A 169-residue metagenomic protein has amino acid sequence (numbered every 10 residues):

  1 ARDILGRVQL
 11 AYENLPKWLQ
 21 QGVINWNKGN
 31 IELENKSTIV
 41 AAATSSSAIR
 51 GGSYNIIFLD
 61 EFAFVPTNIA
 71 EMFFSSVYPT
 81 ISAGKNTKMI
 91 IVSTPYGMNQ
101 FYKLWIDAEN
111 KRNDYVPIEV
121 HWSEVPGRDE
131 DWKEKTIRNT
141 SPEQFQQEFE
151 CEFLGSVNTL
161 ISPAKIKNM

Functional and structural regions predicted by a protein language model:
A1-R2, E143: Short, amphipathic alpha-helical segments
R2-N55: Inter-Walker segment of RecA-like/P-loop motor cores
L10-N14, W18-Q20, I56, F64-T140: ASCE P-loop NTPase helicase motor core
E34, A42-T44, P95, H121-S123 (+1 more regions): Structured loops at beta-to-helix junctions and adjacent beta-edge loops in soluble globular domains
S46, A63-F64: Short, glycine/acidic-enriched loop or turn micro-motifs at the edges of active sites
M72, E124-M169: ATPase catalytic-site recognition across NTP-hydrolyzing enzymes
